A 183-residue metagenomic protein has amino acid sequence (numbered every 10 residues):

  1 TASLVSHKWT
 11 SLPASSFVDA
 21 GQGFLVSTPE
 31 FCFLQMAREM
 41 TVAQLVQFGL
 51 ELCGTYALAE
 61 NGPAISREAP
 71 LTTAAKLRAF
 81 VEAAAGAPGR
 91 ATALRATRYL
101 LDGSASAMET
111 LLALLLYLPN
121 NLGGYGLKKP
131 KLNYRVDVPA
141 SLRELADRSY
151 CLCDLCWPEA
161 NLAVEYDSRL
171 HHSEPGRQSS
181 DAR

Functional and structural regions predicted by a protein language model:
T1-G89, T110-A113, N120: Short gly/ser-rich loop at a beta-strand->alpha-helix junction or flexible surface loop bordering the NTP-binding
R67-R183: Surface segments flanking catalytic/ligand-binding clefts of nucleic-acid enzymes
